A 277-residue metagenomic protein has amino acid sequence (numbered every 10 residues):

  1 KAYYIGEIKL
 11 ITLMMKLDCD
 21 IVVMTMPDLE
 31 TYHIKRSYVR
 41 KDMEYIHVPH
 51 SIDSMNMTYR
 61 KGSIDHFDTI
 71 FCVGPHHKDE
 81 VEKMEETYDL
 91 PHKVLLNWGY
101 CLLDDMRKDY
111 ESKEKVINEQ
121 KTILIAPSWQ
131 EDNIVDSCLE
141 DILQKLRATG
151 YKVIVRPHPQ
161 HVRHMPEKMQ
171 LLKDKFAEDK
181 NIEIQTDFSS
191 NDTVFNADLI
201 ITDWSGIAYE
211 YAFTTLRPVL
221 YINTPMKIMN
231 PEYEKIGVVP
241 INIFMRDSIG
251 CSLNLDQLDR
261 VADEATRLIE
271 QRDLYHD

Functional and structural regions predicted by a protein language model:
K1-R107: Active-site and donor-binding regions of nucleotide-sugar-utilizing enzymes
A2-E7, I182-T186, S248-Q257: Short acidic-hydrophobic, aromatic-tinged amphipathic segments that line or gate anion-handling sites
G6-I8, E167-Y209, T214: Donor nucleotide-activated moiety binding/catalytic core segment of transferases that use nucleotide-activated donors
L13-M15, S63, V116, K145 (+1 more regions): Structural alpha-helical scaffold elements that stabilize or flank donor/cofactor-binding regions in carbohydrate
V23-M24, H47, C72, I125 (+3 more regions): Redox-cofactor binding/interface segments in oxidoreductases and associated redox assembly factors
I34-D53, D141-K145, T215-I228: A short, gly/pro- and small-residue-rich
H92, G206-H276: Catalytic binding pocket for nucleotide-activated donors in carbohydrate/polymer assembly enzymes
C101-K173, C251-L258, I269-D273: Conserved catalytic-core segment of nucleotide-activated headgroup transferases in glycan assembly
